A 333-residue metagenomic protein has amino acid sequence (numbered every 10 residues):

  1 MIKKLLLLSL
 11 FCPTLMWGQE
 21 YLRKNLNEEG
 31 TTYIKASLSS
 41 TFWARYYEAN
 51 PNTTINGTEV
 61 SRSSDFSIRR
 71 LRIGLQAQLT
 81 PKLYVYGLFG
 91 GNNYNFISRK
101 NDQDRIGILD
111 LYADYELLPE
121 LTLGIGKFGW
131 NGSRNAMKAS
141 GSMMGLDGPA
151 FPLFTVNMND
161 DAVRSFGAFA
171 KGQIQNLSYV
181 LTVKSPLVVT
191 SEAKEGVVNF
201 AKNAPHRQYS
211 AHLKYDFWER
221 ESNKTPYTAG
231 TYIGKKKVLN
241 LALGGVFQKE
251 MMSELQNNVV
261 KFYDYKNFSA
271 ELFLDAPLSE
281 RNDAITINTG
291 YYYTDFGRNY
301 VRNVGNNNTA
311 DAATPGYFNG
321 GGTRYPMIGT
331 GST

Functional and structural regions predicted by a protein language model:
M1-Y21: Bacterial Sec-dependent N-terminal signal peptides
E20, T54-T58, P149-F154, E195-G196 (+2 more regions): Extracytoplasmic loops and strand-loop junctions of Gram-negative outer membrane beta-barrel proteins
L22-A49, V60-V189, P205-E221, Y293 (+1 more regions): Outer membrane beta-barrel
E29, A204, N223-T333: Detector for outer-membrane/organellar transmembrane beta-barrel domains, recognizing the amphipathic beta-strand
A36-S37, T54, L241: Catalytic-site beta-strand/loop segments enriched in glycine and acidic/polar residues
E48-I55, N95-I106, M137-S142, S191-V198 (+3 more regions): Outer-membrane beta-barrel translocator domains and adjoining extracellular loop/strand segments of Gram-negative
A201: A conserved mid-domain beta-alpha-beta active-site/ligand-binding segment of alpha/beta enzyme cores
